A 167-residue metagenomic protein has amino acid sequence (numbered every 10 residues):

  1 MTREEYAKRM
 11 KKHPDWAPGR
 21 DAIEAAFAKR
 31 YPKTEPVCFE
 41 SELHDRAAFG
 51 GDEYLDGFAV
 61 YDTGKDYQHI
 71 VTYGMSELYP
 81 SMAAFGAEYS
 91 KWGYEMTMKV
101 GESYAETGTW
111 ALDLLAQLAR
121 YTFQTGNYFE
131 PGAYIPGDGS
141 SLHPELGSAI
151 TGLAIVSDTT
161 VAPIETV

Functional and structural regions predicted by a protein language model:
M1-V167: Short linear motifs embedded in intrinsically disordered, proline/glycine-rich low-complexity segments
